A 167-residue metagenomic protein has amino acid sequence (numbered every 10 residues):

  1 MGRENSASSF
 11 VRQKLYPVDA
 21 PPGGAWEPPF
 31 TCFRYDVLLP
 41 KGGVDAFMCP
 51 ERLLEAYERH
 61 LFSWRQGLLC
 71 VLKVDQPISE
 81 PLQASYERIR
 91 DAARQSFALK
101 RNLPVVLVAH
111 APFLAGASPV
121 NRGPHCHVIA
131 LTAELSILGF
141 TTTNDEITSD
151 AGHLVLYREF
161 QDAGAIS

Functional and structural regions predicted by a protein language model:
M1-S167: N-terminal nicking endonuclease/strand-transfer module with a His-rich metal-binding environment and a catalytic Tyr
